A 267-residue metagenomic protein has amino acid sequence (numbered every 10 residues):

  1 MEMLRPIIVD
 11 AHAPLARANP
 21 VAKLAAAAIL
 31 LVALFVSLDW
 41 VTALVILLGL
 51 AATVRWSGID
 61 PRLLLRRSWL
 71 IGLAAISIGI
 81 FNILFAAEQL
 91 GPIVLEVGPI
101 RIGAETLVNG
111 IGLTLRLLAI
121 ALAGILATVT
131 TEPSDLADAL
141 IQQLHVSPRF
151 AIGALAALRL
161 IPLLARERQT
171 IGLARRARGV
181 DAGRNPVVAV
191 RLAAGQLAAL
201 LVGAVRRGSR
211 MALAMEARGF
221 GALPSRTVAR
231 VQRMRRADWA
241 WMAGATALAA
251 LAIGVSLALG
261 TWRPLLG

Functional and structural regions predicted by a protein language model:
M1-W40, I46-R55, Q142, R166-G267: Transmembrane alpha-helix interface motif
H12, A16, F35, I59-L63 (+5 more regions): Membrane-helix interfacial "entry" motifs
W40, D60-P61, V146-F150: Membrane-helix interface segments
L44, D60-S68: Interfacial helix-loop-helix linkers and transmembrane-helix boundary segments in multi-pass membrane proteins
G49-I59, L73-S77: Alpha-helical transmembrane segments and their membrane-interface exit regions
R62, R159, L213: Short alpha-helical basic/polar micro-motif
R67-V187: Juxtamembrane/interface alpha-helical elements of multi-pass membrane proteins
